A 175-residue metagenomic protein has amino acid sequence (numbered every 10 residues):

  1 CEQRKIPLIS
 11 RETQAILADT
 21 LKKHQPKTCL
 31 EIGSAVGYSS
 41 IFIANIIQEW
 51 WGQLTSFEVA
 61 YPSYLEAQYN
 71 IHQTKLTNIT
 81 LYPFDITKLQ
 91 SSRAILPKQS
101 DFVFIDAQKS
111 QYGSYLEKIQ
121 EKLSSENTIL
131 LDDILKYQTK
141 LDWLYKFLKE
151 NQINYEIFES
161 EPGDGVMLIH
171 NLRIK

Functional and structural regions predicted by a protein language model:
C1-Q3: Generic N-terminal amphipathic, Lys/Arg-enriched alpha-helix
I6-L89: SAM cofactor-binding core of SAM-dependent methyltransferases, primarily the Rossmann-like beta-alpha-beta module
P26, Q99-D101, E126: Local beta-strand N-terminus motif with an aromatic residue
L30, F57, F84, I105-A107 (+1 more regions): Active-site flanking residues adjacent to catalytic metal/cofactor-binding acidic residues
I46-Q48, L96, K122-L123: A generic alpha-to-beta junction signature in SAM-dependent methyltransferases
R93-V103: A short acidic, Gly/Pro-enriched loop at the edge of an enzyme's catalytic core that lines a small-molecule cofactor
K109-K175: C-terminal substrate-binding/active-site "lid" region of AdoMet-derived donor-dependent transferases
